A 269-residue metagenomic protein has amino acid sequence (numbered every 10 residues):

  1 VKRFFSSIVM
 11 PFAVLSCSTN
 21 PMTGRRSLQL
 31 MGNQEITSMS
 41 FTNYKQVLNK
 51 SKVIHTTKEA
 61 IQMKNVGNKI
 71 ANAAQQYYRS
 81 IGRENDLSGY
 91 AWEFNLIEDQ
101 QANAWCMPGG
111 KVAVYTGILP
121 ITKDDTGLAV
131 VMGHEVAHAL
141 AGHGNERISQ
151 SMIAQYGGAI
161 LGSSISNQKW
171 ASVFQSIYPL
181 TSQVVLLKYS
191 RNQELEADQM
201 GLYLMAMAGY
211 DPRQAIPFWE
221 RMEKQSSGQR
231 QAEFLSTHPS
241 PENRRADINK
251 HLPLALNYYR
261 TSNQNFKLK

Functional and structural regions predicted by a protein language model:
V1-C17: Sec-dependent bacterial lipoprotein signal peptides
C17-K269: A Zn2+-metalloprotease active-site environment signal
